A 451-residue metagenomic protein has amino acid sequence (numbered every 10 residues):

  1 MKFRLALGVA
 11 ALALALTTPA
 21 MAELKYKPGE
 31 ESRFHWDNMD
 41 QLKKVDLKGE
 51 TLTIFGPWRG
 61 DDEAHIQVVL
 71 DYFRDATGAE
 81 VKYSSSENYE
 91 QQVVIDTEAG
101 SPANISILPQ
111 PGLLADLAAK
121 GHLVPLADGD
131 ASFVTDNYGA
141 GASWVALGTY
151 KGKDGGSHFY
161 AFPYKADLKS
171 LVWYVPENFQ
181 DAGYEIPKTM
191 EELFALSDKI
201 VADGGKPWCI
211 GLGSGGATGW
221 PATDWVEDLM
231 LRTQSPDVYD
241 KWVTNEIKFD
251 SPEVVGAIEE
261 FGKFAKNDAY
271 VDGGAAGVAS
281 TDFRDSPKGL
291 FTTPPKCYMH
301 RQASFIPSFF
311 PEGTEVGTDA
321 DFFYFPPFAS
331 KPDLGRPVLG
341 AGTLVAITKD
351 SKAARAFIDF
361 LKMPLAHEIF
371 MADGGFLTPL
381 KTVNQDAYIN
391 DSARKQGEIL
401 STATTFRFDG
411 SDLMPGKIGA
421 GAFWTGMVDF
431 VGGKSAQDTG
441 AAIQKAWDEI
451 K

Functional and structural regions predicted by a protein language model:
E23-D46, L114-S170, P221: Hinge/lid segment of periplasmic solute-binding proteins
E23-K25, V69-L147, E177-K188, G289-F291 (+3 more regions): Extracytoplasmic "Venus flytrap"/periplasmic binding protein-like
E23-M39, V45-T51, Q180, S401-K451: Conserved C-terminal helix/tail region of periplasmic/extracytoplasmic solute-binding proteins
K48-R59, A79-S84, I105, Y160 (+1 more regions): Short, well-ordered beta-strand elements
I95, A103-N104, V134-E177, D333-V338 (+2 more regions): A structural signal for short loop-to-beta-strand junctions that line the ligand-binding cleft of periplasmic/secreted
E98, S157, F305, P311-F376: Extracytoplasmic/periplasmic substrate-recognition and gating elements
K151-G152, G156-Y164, S170, F194-I247: Extracytoplasmic/periplasmic solute-binding protein
S197, V243-V278: Glycine-centered hinge/linker elements that transmit conformational signals in sensory and ligand-binding systems
